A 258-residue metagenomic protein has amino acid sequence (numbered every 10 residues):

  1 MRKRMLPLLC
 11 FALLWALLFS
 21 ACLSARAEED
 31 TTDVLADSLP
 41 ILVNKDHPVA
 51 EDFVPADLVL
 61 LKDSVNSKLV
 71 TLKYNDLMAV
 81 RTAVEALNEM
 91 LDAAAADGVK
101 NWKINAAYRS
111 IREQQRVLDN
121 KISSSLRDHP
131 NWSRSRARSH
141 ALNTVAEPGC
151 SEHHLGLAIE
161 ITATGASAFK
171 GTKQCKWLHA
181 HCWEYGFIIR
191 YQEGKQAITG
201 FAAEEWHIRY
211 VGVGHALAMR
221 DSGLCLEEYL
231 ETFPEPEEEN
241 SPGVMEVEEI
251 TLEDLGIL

Functional and structural regions predicted by a protein language model:
R4-R26: Sec-dependent N-terminal signal peptides of Gram-positive bacterial secreted proteins and lipoproteins
C22-L258: Extracytoplasmic cell-surface/polysaccharide-interacting catalytic and binding patches
